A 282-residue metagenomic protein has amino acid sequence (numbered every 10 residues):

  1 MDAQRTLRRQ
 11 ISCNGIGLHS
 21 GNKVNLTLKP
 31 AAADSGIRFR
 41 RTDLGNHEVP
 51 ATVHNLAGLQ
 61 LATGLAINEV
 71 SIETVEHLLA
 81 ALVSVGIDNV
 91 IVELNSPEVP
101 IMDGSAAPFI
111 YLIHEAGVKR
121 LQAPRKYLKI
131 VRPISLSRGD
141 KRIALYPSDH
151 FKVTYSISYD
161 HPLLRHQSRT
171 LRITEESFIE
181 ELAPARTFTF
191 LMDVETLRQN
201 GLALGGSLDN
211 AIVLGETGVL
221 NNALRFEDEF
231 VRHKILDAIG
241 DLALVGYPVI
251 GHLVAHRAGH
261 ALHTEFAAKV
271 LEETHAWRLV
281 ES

Functional and structural regions predicted by a protein language model:
M1-D88, E93-S282: C-terminal regulatory domains involved in ligand/effector binding and gene-expression control
